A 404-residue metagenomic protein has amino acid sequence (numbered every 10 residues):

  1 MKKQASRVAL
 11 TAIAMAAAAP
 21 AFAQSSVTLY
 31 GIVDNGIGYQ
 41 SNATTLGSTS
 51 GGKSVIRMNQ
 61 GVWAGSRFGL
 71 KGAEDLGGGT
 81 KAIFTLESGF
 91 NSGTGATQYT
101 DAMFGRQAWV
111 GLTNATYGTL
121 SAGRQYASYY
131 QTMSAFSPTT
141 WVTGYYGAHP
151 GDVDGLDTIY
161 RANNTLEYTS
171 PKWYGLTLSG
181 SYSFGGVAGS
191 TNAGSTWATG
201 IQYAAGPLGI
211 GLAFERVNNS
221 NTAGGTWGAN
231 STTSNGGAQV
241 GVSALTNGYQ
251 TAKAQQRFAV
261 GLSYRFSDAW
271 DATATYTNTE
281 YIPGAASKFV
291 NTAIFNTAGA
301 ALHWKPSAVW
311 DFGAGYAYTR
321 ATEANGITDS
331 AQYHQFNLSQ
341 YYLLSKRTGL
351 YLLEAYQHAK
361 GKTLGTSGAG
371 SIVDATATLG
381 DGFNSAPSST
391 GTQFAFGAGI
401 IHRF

Functional and structural regions predicted by a protein language model:
M1-A9: Bacterial N-terminal signal peptides that target proteins for export
S25-Y39, V55-G185, A193-R216, A355-A359: Outer membrane beta-barrel
I37-T45, F90-A96, S128-T132, G186-S190 (+4 more regions): Gram-negative outer-membrane beta-barrel proteins
V55-N59, G93-T100, V153-T158, G186-S190 (+4 more regions): Outer-membrane beta-barrel domain signature
A64-F68, R106-V110, A162-L166, W197-T199 (+4 more regions): Hydrophobic, lipid-facing positions within transmembrane beta-strands of outer-membrane proteins
G200-L343, E354-Y356, G391: Detector for outer-membrane/organellar transmembrane beta-barrel domains, recognizing the amphipathic beta-strand
L344, S388-F404: Outer-membrane beta-barrel "beta-signal"
